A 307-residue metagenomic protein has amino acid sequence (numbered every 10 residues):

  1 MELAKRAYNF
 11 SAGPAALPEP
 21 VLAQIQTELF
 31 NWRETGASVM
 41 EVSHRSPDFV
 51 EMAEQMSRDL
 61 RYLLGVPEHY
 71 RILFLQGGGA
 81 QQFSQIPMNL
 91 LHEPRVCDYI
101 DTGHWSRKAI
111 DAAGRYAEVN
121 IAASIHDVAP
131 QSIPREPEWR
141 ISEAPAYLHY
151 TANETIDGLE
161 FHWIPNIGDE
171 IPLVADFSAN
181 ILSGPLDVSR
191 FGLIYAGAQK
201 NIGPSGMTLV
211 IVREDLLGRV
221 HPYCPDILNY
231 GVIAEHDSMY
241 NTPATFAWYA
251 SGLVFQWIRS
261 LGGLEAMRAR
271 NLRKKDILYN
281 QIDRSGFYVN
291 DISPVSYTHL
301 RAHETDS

Functional and structural regions predicted by a protein language model:
R6-S57: A glycine-/small-polar-enriched, mobile loop at the entrance of the PLP active site in fold-type I
G13, A113, S124-I181: Active-site phosphate-binding strand-loop segment of PLP-dependent enzymes
A37-Q82, N89, H104, A112: Conserved N-terminal alpha-helix of the aminotransferase class I/II PLP-enzyme fold
A80-L148: PLP-dependent aminotransferase-like
V174, V188-Q199: Conserved active-site segment immediately N-terminal to the catalytic lysine that forms the internal aldimine
A198-Y279: Active-site C-terminal subdomain of aminotransferase-like
H299-S307: Single conserved hydrophobic/aromatic residue that forms the stacking wall/gate of nucleotide- or nucleobase-binding
